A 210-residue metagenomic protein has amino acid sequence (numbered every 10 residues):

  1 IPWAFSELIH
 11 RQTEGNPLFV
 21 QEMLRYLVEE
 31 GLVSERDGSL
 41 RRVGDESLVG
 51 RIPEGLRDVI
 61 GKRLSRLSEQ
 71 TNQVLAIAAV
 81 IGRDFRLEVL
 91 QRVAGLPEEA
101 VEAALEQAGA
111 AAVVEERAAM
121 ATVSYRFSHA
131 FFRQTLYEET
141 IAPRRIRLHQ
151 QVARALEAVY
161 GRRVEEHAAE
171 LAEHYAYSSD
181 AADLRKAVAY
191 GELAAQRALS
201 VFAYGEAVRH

Functional and structural regions predicted by a protein language model:
I1-E206: Short secondary-structure boundary elements
